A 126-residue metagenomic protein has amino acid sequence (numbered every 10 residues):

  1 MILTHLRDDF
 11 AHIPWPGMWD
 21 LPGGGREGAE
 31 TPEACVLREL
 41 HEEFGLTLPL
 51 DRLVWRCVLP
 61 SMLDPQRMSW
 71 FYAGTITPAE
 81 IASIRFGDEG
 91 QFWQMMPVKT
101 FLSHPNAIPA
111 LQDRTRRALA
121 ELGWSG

Functional and structural regions predicted by a protein language model:
M1-D20, L48: N-terminal strand-loop-strand
M1-I2, D9-A11, E27, T75-E80: Short, charged/polar surface micro-motifs in flexible loops or helix N-caps
P16-L21, P65-S69: Short connector loops at helix/strand junctions that flank enzyme active sites, especially segments positioning acidic
W19-D20, R85-E89: Short glycine-enriched loop/turn motifs at secondary-structure junctions
L21-V54: The catalytic Nudix box helix
R26, F101-L102: A generic structural signal for short hydrophobic patches within well-formed alpha-helices
C57-A82, Q94, V98-T100, R114 (+1 more regions): Active-site-adjacent beta-strand/loop module that shapes the phosphate/pyrophosphate-binding cleft
I81-G87, H104-I108: Short, charged, solvent-exposed linker or helix-capping segments at domain edges/interfaces that act as flexible hinges
